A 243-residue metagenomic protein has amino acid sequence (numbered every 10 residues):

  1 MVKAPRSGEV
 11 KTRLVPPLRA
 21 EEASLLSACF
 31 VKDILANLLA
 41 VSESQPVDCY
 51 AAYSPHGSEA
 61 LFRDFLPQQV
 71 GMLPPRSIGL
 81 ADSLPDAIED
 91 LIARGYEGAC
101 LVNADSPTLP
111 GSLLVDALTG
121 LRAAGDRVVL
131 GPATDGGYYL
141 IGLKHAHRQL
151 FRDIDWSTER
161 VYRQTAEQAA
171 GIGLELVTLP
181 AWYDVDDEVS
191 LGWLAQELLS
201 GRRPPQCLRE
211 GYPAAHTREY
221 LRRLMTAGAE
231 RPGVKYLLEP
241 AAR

Functional and structural regions predicted by a protein language model:
M1-L14: N-terminal nucleotide-binding beta1-loop-alpha1 segment
S27-Q45: A short, N-terminal amphipathic alpha-helix
P46-P55: Short beta-strand/loop segment that forms part of the nucleotide-sugar
L61-G98: Short phosphate-binding loop-to-helix
C100-V102: Short aromatic-hydrophobic micro-motifs that form the base-stacking/packing surface for donor nucleotide recognition
T108-D135: Conserved donor-nucleotide/metal-binding helix-loop-beta segment in metal-dependent transferases, i.e., the alpha-helix
R148-A166: Short, glycine-/small-residue-rich phosphate/pyrophosphate-handling segment
Q164-R243: Conserved alpha/beta core of the MobA/IspD/sugar-nucleotide pyrophosphorylase nucleotidyltransferase superfamily
